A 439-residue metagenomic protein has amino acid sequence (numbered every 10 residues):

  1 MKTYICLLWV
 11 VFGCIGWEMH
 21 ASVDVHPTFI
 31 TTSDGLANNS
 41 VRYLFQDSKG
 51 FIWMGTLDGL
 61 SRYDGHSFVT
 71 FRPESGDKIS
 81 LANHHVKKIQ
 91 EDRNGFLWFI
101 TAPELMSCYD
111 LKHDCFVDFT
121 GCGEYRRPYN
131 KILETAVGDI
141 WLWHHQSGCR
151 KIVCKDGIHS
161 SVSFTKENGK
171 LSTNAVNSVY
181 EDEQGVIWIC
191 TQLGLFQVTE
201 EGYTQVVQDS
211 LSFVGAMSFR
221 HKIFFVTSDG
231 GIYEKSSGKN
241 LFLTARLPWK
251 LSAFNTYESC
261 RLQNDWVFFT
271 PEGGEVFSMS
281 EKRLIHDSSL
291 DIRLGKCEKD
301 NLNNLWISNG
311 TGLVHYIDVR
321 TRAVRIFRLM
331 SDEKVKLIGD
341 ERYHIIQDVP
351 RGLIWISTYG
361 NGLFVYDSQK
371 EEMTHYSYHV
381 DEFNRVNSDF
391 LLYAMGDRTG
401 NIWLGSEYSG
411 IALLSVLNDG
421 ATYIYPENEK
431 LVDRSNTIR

Functional and structural regions predicted by a protein language model:
M1-R439: Carboxylate-rich, polar loop motifs that coordinate divalent cations or form catalytic acidic clusters
